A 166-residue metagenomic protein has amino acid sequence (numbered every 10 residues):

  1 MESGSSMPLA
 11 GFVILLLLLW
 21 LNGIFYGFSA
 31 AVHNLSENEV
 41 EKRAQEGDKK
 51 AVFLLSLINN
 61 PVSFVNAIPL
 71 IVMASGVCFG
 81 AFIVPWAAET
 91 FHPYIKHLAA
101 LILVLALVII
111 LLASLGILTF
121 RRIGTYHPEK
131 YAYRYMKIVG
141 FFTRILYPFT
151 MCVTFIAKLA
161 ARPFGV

Functional and structural regions predicted by a protein language model:
M1-V166: Membrane-embedded alpha-helical segments of inner-membrane proteins
